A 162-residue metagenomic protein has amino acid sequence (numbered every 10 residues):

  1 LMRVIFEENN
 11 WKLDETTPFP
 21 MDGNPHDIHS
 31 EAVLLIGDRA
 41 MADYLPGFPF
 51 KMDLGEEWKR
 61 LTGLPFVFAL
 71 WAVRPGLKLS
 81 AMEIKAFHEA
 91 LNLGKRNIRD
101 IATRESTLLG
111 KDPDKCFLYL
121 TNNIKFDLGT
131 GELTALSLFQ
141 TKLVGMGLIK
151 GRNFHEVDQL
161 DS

Functional and structural regions predicted by a protein language model:
L1, I28, L138: Short Gly/charged-rich anion-binding patches and loops
L1-P18, A102-T103: Ligand-binding cleft/hinge of the Venus flytrap
M2-I5, N9, N24, L77 (+2 more regions): Extended interaction regions within the primary functional domain
W11-P18, G110-T121, K150-E156: Short, surface-exposed acidic
P18-R104: Pocket-lining segment of extracytoplasmic ligand-binding domains
K78-K142: Secondary-structure end/capping motifs
T141-S162: Long, low-complexity C-terminal extensions of enzymes
